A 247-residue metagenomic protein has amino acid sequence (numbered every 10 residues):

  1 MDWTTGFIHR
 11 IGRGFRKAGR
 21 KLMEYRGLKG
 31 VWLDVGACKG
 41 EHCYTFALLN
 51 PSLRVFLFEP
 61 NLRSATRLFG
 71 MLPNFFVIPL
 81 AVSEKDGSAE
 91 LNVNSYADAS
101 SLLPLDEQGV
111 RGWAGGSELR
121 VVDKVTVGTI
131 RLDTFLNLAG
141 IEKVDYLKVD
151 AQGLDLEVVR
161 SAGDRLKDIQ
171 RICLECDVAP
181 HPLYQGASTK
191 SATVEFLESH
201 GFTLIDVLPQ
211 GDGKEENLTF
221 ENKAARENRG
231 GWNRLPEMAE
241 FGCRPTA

Functional and structural regions predicted by a protein language model:
M1-A247: Phosphate/nucleotide-binding beta-alpha loop and adjacent structural elements of enzyme active sites
